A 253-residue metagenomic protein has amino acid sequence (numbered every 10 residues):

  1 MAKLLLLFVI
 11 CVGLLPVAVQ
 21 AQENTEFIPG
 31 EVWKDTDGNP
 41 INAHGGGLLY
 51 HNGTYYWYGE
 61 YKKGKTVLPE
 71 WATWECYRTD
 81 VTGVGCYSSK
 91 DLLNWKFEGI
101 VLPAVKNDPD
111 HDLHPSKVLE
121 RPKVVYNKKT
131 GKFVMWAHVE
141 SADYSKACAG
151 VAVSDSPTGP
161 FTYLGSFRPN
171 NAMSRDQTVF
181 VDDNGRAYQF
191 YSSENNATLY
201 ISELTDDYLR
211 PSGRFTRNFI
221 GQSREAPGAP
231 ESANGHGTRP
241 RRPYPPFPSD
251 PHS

Functional and structural regions predicted by a protein language model:
L5-P16: Bacterial N-terminal signal peptides
A21-S253: Carbohydrate-active catalytic/glycan-binding domains of CAZyme proteins, especially the secreted or lumenal ectodomains
